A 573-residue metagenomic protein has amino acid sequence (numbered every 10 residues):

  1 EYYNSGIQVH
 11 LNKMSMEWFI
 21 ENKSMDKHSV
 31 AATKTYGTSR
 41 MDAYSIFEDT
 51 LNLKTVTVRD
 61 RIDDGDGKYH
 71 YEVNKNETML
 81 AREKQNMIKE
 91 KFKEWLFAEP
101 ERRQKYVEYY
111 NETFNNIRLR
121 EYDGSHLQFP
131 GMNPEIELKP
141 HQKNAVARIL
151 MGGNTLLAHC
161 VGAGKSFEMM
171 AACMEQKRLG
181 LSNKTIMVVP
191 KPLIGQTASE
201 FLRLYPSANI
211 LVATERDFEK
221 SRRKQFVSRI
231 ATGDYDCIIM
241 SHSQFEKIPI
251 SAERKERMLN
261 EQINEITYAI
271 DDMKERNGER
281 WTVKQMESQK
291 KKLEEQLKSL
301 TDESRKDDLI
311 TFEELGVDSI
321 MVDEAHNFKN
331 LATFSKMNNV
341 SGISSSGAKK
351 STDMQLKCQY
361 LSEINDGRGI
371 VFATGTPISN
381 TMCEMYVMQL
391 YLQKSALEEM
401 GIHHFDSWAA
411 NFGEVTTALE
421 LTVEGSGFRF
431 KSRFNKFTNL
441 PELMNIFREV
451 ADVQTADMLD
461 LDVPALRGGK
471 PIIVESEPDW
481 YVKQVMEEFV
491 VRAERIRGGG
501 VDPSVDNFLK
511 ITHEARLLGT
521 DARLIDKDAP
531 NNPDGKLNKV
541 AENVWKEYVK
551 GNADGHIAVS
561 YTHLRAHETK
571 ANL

Functional and structural regions predicted by a protein language model:
E1-N116, S182, P206, I230-I238 (+3 more regions): Charged, low-complexity intrinsically disordered regions
G124-L156: Conserved pre-motif I regulatory segment
G153-A172: Walker A/P-loop
A172-T197, N365-G367: Conserved SF1/SF2 helicase motif Ia
I194-D217, R229, S395: Conserved helix-turn-beta segment of the N-terminal RecA-like "Helicase ATP-binding" lobe in SF1/SF2 helicases
A213-S221, S243, L564: Conserved helicase motor
R223-I270, W281, S288-S319, K329 (+3 more regions): Inter-lobe coupling linker of SF2 helicases/translocases
T562-T569: Conserved small/polar residues in nucleotide/adenosyl-binding loops
